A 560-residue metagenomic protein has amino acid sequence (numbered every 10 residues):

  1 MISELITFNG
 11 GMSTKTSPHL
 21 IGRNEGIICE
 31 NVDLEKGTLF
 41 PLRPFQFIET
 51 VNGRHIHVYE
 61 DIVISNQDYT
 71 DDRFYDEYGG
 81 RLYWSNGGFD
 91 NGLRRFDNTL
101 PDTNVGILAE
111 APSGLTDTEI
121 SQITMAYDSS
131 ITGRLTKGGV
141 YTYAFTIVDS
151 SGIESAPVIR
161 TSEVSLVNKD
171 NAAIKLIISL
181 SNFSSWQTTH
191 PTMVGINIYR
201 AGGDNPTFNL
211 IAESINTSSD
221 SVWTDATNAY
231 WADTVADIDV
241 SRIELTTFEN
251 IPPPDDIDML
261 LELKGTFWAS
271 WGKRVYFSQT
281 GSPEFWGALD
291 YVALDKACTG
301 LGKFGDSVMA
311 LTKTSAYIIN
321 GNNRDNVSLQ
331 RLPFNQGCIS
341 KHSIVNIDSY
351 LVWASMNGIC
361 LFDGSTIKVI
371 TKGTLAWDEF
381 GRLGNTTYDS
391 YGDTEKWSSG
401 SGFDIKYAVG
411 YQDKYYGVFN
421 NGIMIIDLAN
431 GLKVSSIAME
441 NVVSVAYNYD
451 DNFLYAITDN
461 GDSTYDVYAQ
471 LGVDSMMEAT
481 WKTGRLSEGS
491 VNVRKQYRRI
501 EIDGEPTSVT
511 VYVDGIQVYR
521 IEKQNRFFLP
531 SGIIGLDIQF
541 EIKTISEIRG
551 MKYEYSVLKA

Functional and structural regions predicted by a protein language model:
M1-N24, K36, T50-R54, V58-T266 (+1 more regions): Disordered, low-complexity "stalk" and linker segments at domain junctions of extracellular and cell-surface proteins
M1-R81, N86, V140, S150 (+5 more regions): Beta-sheet repeat architectures centered on beta-propellers
W84, I147, R200, V235 (+7 more regions): Hydrophobic side chains in beta-strands
D90-L100, P206-W223, R274-P283, G321-R324 (+2 more regions): Surface-exposed flexible segments
N98, S150, A201-G203, T280 (+6 more regions): Inter-blade boundary loops/turns of WD-repeat beta-propellers
V105-V140, V148-S184, T246-F403: Beta-propeller and closely related beta-pinwheel folds
G152-E154, P206-F208, S241, R324-D325 (+3 more regions): Short amphipathic alpha-helical segments with coiled-coil-like heptad repeat character
